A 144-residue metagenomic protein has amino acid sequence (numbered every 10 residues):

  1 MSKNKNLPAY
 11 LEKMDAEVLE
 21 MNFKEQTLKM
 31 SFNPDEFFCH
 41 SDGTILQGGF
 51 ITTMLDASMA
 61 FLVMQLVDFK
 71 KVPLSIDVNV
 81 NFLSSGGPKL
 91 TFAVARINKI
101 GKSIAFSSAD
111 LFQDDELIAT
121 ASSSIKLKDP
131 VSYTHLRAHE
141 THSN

Functional and structural regions predicted by a protein language model:
M1-L11: N-proximal, solvent-exposed amphipathic alpha-helical segments enriched in charged/polar residues
M14, Q26-L28, V72-V78, K89 (+1 more regions): A generic structural signal for short beta-strands and their flanking turns/coil linkers
D15-L46: Catalytic strand-loop segment that frames the active site of acyl-thioester-processing enzymes
G43-D56, A60: Compact, glycine-rich, soluble single-domain proteins
A60-F92, I97: Hydrophobic beta-strand-centered segment that forms part of the acyl-chain substrate-binding groove
L83-S108, F112-T120: Beta-rich strand-turn-strand
I125-L127: A short acidic/small-residue loop/turn micro-motif
H135-N144: Single conserved hydrophobic/aromatic residue that forms the stacking wall/gate of nucleotide- or nucleobase-binding
